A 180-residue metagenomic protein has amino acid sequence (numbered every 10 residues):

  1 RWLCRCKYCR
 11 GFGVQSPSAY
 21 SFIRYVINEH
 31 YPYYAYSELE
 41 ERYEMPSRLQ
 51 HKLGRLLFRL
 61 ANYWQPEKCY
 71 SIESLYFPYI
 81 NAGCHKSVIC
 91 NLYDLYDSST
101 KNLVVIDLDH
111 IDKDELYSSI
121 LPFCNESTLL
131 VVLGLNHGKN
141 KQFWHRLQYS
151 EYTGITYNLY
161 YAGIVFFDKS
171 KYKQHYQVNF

Functional and structural regions predicted by a protein language model:
R1-N125, N136-F180: A short alpha-helical cap/connector motif
T128: Glycine-centered, small-residue-biased loops immediately flanking beta-strands in adenine/cofactor-binding cores
